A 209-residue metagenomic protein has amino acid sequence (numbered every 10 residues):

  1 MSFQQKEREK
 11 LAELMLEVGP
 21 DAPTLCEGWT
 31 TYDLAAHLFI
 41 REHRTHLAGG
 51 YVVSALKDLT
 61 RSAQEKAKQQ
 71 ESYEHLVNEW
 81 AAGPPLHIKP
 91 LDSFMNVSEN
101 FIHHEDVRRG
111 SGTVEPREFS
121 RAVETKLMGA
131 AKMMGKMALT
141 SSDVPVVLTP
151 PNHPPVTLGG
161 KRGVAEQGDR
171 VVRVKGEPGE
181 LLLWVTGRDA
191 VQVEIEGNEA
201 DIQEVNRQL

Functional and structural regions predicted by a protein language model:
M1-G50: An N-terminal domain-cap segment
S2-E7, C26-T30, E65-K68, D92-M95 (+1 more regions): Short, contiguous, pocket-lining structural segments that sit at or immediately flank catalytic/ligand-binding sites
F3, V18-D21, R44-L59, H75 (+1 more regions): Structured surface interface patches that mediate subunit assembly and partner/cofactor docking
E27-I40, L56-K57, A63-K66, K136 (+1 more regions): Short, charge-rich amphipathic segments
T30-T31, S72, E177: Short, structural beta-strand-to-alpha-helix junction motif
R61-V77: Acyl-thioester-dependent acyl-group transfer interface
